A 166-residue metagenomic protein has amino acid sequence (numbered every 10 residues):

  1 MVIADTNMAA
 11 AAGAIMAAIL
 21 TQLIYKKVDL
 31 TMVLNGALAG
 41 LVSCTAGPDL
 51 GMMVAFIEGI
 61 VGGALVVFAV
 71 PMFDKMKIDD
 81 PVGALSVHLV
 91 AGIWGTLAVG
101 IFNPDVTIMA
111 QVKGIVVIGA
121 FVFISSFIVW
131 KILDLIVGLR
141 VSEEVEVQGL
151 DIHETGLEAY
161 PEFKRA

Functional and structural regions predicted by a protein language model:
M1-A166: Glycine- and aromatic-enriched membrane alpha-helices
